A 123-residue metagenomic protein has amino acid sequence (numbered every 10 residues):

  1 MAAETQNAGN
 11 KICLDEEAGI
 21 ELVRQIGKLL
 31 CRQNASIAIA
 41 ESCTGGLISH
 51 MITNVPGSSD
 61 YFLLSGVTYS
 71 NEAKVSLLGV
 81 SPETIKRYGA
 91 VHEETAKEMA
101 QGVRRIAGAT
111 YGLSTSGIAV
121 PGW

Functional and structural regions predicted by a protein language model:
A2-W123: Short alpha-helical segments enriched in small residues
